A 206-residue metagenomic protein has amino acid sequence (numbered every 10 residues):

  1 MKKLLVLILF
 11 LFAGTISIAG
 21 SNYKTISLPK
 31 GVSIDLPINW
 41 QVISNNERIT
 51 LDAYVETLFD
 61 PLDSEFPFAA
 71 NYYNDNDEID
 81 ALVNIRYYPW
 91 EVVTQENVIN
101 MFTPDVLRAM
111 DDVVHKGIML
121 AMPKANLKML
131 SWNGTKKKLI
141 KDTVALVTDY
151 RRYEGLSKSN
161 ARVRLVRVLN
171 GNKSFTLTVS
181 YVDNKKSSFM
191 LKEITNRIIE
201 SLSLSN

Functional and structural regions predicted by a protein language model:
K3-G14: Sec-dependent N-terminal signal peptides
T15-A19: Sec/Tat signal peptide C-region and signal peptidase I cleavage site
Y23-S33, G117-A121, M190-E193: Short aromatic-glycine motifs in intrinsically disordered, low-complexity regions
P29, T103, L107, D111 (+2 more regions): Solvent-exposed, acidic/flexible segments
P29-D52: Proline-anchored loop/turn motifs at beta-strand termini and strand-loop-strand connectors
W40, K173-N206: Surface-exposed amphipathic alpha-helical segments
N46-V163, L169: Conserved polar/disulfide-associated segments of primarily extracytoplasmic proteins
V163-V166, S174-T176: Glycine-rich, aromatic-bearing surface loops/beta-hairpins
